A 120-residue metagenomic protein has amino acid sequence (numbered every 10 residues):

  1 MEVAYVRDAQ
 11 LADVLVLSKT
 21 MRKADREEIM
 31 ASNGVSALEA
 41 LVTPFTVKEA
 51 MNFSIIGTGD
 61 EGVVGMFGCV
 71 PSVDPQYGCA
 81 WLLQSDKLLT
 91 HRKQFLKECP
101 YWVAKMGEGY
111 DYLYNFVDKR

Functional and structural regions predicted by a protein language model:
E2-M21, E28-M30: A short beta-loop-alpha structural element at the N-terminal edge of CoA-dependent acyl/N-acetyltransferase catalytic
K23-T43: Conserved GNAT-fold acetyl-CoA-binding loop/helix
L41-I56, G62-G65, D111-Y112: A short helix-loop-beta-strand connector motif used in the catalytic cores of GNAT acetyltransferases and, in some
E61-S72, Y77-W81: Conserved beta-strand in the GNAT
Q76-F95: Conserved acetyl-CoA binding element of GNAT-fold acetyltransferases
H91-K105: Conserved acetyl-CoA-binding loop-helix of GNAT-fold acetyltransferases
L113-R120: Conserved beta-strand-loop-alpha-helix junction that forms the acyl-donor binding cleft
